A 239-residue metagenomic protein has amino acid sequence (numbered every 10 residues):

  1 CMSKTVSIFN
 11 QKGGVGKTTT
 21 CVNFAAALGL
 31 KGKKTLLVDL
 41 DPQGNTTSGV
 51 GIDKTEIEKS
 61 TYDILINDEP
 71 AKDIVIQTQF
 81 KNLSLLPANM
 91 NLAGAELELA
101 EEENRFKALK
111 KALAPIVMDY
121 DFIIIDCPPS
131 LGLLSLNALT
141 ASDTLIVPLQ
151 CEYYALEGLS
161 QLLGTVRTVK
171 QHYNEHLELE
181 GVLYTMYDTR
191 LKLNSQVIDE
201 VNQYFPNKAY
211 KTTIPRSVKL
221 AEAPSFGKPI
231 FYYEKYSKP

Functional and structural regions predicted by a protein language model:
C1-P239: P-loop NTP-binding core
